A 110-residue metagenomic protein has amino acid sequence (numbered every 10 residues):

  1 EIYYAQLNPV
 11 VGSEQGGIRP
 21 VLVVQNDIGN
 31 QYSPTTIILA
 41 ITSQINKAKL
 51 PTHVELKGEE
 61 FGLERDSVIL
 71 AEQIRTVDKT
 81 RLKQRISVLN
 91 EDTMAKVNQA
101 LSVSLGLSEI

Functional and structural regions predicted by a protein language model:
E1-I110: Conserved functional hotspots at enzyme active or ligand-binding sites that engage polyanionic ligands
